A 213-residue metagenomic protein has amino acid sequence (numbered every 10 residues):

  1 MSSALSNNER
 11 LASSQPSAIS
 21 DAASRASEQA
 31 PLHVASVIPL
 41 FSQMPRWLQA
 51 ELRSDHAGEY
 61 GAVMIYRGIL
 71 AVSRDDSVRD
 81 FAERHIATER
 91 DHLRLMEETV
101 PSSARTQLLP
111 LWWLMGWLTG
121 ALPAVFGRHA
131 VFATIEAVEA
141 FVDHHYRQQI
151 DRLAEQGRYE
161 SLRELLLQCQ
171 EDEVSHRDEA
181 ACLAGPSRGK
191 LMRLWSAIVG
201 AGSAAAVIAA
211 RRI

Functional and structural regions predicted by a protein language model:
S2-I213: Non-heme di-metal
